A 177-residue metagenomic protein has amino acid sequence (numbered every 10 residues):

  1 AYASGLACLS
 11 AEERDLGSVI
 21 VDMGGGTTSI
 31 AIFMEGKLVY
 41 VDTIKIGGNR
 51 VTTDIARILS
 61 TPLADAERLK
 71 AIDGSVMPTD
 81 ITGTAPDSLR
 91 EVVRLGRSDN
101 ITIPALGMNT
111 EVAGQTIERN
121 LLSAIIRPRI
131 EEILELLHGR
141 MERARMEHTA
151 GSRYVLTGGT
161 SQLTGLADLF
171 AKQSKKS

Functional and structural regions predicted by a protein language model:
A1-I20, K37-V39, P62-L63, A71-T82 (+4 more regions): Nucleotide/phosphate-binding catalytic cleft detector across ATP-hydrolyzing and phosphate-transferring enzymes
E13, I20-T27, F33-G36, K45-N49 (+1 more regions): A short acidic Gly-Thr/Ser loop motif
V19-I20, S29-I32, Y40-K45, D65 (+3 more regions): Structured core elements
I30, V51, L69, I133 (+2 more regions): Long, contiguous hydrophobic alpha-helical segments, chiefly transmembrane helices and signal peptides
E35-S75: Glycine-rich phosphate-binding loop plus the immediately following alpha-helix
Y40, D54, L156, S161 (+2 more regions): Compact, basic/aliphatic-enriched, mixed alpha/beta core segments that act as assembly/interaction modules in small
T43, G47, I58-T61, G114 (+3 more regions): Catalytic cores of large soluble enzymes that bind and process phosphate-bearing ligands
T53, R57, A64-A71, A124 (+4 more regions): Solvent-exposed alpha-helical segments within well-ordered globular domains of core cellular machineries
